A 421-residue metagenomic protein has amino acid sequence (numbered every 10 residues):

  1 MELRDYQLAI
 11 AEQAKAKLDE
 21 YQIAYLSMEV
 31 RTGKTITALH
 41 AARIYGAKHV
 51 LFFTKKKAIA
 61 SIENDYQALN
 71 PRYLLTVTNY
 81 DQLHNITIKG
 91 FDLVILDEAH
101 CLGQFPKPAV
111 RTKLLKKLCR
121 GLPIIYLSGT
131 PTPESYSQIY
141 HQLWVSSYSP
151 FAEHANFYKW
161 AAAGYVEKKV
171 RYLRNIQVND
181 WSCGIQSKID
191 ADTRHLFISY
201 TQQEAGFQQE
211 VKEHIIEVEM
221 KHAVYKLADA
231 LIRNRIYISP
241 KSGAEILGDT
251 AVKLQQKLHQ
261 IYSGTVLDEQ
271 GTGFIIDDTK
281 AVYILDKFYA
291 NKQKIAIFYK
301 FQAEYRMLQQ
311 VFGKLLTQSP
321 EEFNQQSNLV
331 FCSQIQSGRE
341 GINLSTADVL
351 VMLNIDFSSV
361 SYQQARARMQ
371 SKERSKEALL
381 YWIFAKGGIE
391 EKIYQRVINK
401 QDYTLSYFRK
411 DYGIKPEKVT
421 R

Functional and structural regions predicted by a protein language model:
M1-R4, D19-A24, E29-G33, T37-G46 (+3 more regions): Conserved Helicase C-terminal RecA-like lobe
D5-K17: Pre-Walker A adenine-sensing motif
T32-Y66, P133-Q138, K300-A303: Conserved Walker A/P-loop ATP-binding site and its immediately adjacent core in helicase/helicase-like ATPase domains
T35, L83-I88, S128, E134-Y136 (+3 more regions): SF2 helicase motor core recognition
K55, A68-N85: Inter-Walker segment of RecA-like/P-loop motor cores
L93, R111-Q202, R374-E377: Conserved P-loop NTPase motor "coupling/switch" region that bridges the ATPase
D97-E98: Walker B catalytic acidic pair
F357-R366, Q370-R421: A conserved SF2-helicase RecA2
